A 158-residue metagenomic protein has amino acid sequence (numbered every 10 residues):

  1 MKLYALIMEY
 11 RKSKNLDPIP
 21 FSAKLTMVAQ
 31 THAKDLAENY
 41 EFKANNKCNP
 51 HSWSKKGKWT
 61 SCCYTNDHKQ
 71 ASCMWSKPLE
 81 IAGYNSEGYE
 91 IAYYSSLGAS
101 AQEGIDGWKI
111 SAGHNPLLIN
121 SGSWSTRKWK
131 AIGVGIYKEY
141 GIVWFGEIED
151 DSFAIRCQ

Functional and structural regions predicted by a protein language model:
M1-Q158: Functional surface patches built around histidine and acidic residues
